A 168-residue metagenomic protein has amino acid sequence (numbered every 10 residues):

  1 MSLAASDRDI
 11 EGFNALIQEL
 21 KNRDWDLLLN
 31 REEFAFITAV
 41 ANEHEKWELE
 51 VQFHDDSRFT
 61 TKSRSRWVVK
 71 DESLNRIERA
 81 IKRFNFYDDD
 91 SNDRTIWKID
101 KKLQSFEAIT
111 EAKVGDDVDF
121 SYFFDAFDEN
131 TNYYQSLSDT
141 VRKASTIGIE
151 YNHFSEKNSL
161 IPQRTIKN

Functional and structural regions predicted by a protein language model:
M1-F53: Charge-rich, low-complexity N-terminal segments
I10-F13, L74-I77, F120: Short amphipathic alpha-helical segments that mediate assembly, nucleic-acid/protein binding, or membrane association
N22-D26, F86, I149: Short aromatic/hydrophobic-glycine micro-motifs
N42-D71: Long, continuous compositionally biased terminal/linker segments
T60-K113: Short, internal acidic amphipathic alpha-helical interface segments that mediate docking to partner proteins
V114-D128: A short acidic/glycine-rich loop-to-helix N-cap element
F124-G148: A conserved amphipathic terminal alpha-helix motif
R142-N168: Short, highly charged C-terminal tails/helix-capping segments
